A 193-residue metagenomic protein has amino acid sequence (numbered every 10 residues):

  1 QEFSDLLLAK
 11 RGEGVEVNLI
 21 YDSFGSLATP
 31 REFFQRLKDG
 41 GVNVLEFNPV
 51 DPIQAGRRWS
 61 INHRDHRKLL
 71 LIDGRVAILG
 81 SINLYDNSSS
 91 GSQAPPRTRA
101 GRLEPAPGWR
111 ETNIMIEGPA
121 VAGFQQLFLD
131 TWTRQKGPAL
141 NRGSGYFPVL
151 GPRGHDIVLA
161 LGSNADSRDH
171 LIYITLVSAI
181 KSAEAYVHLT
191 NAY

Functional and structural regions predicted by a protein language model:
Q1-Y193: Charged, low-complexity intrinsically disordered terminal segments
